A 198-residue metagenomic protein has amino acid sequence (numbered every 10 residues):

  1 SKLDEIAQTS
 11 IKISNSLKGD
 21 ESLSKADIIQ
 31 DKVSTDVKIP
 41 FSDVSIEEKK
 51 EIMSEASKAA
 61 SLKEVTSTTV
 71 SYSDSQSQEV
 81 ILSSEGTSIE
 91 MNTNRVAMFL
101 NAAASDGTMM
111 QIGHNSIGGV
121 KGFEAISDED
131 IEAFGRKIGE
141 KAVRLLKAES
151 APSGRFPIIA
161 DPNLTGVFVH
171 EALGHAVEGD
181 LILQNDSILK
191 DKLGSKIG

Functional and structural regions predicted by a protein language model:
S1-G198: Active-site bordering "gate/hinge" segments that shape substrate access to catalytic or cofactor-binding pockets
